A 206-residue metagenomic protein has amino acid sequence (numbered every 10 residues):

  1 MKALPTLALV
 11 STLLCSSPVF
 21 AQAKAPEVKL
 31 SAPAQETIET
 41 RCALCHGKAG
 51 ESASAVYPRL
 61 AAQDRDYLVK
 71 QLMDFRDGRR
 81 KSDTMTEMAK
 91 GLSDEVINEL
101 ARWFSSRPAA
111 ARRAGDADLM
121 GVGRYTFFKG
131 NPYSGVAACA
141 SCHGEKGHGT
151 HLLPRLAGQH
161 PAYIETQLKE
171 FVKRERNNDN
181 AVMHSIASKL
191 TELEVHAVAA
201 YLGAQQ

Functional and structural regions predicted by a protein language model:
M1-P5: Positively charged n-region of N-terminal signal peptides that target proteins for export
L7-S16: Bacterial N-terminal signal peptides
V19-E39, E51-V56, S106-Y133: Electrostatic cytochrome c docking/interface patches
A34-A43, A62-R65, K70, F128-A140 (+1 more regions): Sequence context surrounding c-type heme c attachment/ligation sites in exported
C42-K48, L100, V136-E145, V198: The canonical Cys-X-X-Cys-His
A43, K48-F75, R79: N-terminal, post-signal-peptide region of Sec/Tat-exported proteins
A53-R59, F75-D116, T150-R155, V172-Q206: Axial heme c-ligation environment in periplasmic c-type cytochrome domains
Y67-K70, E99, V122, A197: Short, solvent-exposed alpha-helical surface patches in well-structured domains
